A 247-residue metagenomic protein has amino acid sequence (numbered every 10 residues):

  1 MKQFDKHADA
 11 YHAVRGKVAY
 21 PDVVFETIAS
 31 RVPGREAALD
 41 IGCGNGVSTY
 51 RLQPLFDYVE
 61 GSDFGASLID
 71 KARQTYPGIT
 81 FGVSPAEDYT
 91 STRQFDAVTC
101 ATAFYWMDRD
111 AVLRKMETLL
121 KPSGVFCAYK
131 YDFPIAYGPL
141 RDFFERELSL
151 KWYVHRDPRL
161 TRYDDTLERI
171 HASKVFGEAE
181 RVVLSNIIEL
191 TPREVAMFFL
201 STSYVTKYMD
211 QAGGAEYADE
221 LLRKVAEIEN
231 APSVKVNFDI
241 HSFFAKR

Functional and structural regions predicted by a protein language model:
M1-P33: Conserved class I S-adenosyl-L-methionine
E36, D57, D96: Conserved acidic residues
L39, N45-D88: Class I SAM-dependent methyltransferase SAM/SAH-binding core
D88-V98: A short acidic, Gly/Pro-enriched loop at the edge of an enzyme's catalytic core that lines a small-molecule cofactor
C100-A101, R109: A short beta-strand submotif of the Rossmann-like class I SAM-dependent methyltransferase core that lines
M107-M116: A short, conserved alpha-helix within the catalytic core of class I
E117, S123-I188: Conserved catalytic/acceptor-binding region of the Class I
D165-R247: Conserved Class I S-adenosyl-L-methionine
